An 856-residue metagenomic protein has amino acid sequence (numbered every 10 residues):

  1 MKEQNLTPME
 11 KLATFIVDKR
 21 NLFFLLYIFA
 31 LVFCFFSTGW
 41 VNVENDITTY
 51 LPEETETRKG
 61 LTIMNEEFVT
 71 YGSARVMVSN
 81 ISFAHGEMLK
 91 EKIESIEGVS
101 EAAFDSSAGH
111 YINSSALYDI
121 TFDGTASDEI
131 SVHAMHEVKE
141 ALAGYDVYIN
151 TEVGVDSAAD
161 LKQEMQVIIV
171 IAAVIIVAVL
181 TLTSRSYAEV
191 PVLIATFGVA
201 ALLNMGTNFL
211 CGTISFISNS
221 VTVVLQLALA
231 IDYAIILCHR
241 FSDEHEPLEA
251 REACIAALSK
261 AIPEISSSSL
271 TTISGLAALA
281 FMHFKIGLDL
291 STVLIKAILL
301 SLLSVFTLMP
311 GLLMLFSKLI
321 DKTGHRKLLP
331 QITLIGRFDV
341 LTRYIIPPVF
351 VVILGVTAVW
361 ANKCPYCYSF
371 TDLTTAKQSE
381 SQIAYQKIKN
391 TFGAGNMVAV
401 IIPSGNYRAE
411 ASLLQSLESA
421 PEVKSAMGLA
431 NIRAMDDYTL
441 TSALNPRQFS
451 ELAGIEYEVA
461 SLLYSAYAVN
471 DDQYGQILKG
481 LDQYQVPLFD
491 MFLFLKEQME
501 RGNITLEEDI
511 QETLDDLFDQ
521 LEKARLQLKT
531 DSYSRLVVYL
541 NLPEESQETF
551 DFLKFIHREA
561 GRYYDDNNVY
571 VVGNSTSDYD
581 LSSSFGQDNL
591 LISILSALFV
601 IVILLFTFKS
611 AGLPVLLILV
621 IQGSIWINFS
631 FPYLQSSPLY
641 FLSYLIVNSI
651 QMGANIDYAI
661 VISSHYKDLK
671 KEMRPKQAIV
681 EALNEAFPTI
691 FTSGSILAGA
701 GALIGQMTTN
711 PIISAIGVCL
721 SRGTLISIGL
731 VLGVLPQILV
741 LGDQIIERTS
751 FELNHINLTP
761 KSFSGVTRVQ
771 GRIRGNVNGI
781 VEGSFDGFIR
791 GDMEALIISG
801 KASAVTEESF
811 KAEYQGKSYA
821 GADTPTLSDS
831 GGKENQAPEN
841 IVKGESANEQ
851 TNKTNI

Functional and structural regions predicted by a protein language model:
M1-V43, A126-S369, L373, E544-Q547 (+2 more regions): Membrane-embedded transmembrane helical bundles of large multi-pass transporters/channels
K2-I28, F35-V41, E54, K59 (+11 more regions): Structural signature of multi-pass, alpha-helical inner-membrane proteins
G39-R75, K363-I401, D515-K523, G765-G771 (+3 more regions): Solvent-exposed, non-transmembrane loop/terminal regulatory segments of multi-pass membrane proteins
L51, E67-S73, I81, Y344-V469: Juxtamembrane segments of multi-pass membrane proteins
E54, R58-K59, E67, S79-T121 (+4 more regions): Extracytoplasmic
G72-M77, S114-G124, W360-A361, Y366-F370 (+2 more regions): Short, hydrophobic beta-strand segments
M77-A84, D119-D128, T151-G154, T374-Q378 (+3 more regions): Structural beta->alpha junctions
E418-S419, M499, N503-E512, S534-N541 (+2 more regions): Basic-flanked hydrophobic alpha-helices used for secretion and membrane insertion
